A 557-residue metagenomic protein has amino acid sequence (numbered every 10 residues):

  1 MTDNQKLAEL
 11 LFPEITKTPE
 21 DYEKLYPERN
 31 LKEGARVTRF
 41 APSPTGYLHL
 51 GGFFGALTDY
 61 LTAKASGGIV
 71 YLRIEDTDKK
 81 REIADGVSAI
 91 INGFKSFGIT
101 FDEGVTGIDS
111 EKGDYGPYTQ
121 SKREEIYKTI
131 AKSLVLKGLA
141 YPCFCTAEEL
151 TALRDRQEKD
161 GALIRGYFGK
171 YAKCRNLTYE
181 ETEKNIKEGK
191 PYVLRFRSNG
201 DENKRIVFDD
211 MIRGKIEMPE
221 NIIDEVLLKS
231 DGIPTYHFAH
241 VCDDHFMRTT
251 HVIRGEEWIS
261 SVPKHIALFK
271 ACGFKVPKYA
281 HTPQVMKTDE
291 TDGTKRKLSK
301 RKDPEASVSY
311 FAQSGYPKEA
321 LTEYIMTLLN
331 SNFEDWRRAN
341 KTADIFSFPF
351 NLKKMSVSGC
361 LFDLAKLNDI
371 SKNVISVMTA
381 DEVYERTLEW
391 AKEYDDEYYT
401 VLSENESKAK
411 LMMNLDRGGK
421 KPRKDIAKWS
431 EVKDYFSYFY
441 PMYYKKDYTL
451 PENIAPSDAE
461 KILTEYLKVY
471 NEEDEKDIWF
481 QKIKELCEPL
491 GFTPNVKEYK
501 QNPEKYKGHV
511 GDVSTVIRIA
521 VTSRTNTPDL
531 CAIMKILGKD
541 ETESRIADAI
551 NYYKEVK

Functional and structural regions predicted by a protein language model:
T2-A162, S260-F274, A320: N-terminal Rossmann-like or analogous alpha/beta NTP/dinucleotide-binding catalytic cores that position adenine
E33-R39, Y71, P304-E305, D344-L352 (+1 more regions): Short amphipathic alpha-helical segments and their helix-coil junctions
T38-P44, Y71-D76, F246-V252, E305-V308 (+3 more regions): Glycine- and acidic
D59, I90, L134, G138 (+8 more regions): Residue-level signal for inorganic ion chemistry
F94-F101, V135-P142, R154-Q157, G161 (+8 more regions): A generic secondary-structure signal for well-formed alpha-helical elements
S133, Y141-H281, M286-L298, S307 (+4 more regions): Active-site cores that bind ATP or allylic diphosphates and position pyrophosphate for catalysis
C272-N453, T522-K557: Catalytic adenosine-cofactor/nucleotide-binding cores of aminoacyl-tRNA synthetases and other
K484-L537, E541: Helix-rich, typically C-terminal accessory recognition domains appended to large enzymatic cores
